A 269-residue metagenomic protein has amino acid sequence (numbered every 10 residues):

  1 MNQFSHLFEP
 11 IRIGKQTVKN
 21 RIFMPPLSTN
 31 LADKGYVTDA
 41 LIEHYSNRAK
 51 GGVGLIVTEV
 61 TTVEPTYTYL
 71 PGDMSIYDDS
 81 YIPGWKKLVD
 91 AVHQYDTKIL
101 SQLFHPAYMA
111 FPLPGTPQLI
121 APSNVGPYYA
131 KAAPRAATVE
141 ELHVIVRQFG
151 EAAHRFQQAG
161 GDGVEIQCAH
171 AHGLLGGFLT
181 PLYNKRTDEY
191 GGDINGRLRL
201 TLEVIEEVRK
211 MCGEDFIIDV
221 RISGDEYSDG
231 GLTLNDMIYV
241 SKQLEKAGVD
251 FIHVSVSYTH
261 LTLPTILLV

Functional and structural regions predicted by a protein language model:
M1-L261: Flavin-dependent oxidoreductase catalytic cores
H260-V269: Single conserved hydrophobic/aromatic residue that forms the stacking wall/gate of nucleotide- or nucleobase-binding
